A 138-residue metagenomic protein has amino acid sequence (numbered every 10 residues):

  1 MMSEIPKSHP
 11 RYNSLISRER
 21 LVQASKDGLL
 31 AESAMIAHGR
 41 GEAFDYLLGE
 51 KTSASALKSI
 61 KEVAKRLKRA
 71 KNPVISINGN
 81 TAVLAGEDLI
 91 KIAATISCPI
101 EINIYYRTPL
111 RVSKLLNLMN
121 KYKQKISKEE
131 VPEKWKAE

Functional and structural regions predicted by a protein language model:
M1-P99, P109-R111: Electropositive, gly/pro-rich neighborhoods at or near active sites that engage anionic ligands
A93-E138: Long, charge-dense
